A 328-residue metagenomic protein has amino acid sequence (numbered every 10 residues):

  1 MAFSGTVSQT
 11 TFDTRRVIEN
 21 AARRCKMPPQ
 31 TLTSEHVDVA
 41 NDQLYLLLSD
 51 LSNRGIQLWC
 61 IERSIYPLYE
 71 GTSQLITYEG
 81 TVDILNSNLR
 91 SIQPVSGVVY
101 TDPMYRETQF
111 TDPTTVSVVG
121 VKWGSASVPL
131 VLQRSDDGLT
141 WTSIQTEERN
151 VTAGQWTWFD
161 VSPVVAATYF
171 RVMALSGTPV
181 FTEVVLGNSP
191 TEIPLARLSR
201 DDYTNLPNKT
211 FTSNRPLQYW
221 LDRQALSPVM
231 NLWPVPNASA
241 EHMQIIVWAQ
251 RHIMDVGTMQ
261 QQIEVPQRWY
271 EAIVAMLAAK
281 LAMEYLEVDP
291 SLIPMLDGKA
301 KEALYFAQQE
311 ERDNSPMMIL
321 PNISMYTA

Functional and structural regions predicted by a protein language model:
M1-D102, Q109-T111, T115, G124 (+1 more regions): Glycine-enriched, solvent-exposed interface loops adjoining structured elements
G120-K122: Short edge beta-strand/loop segments characteristic of extracellular beta-sandwich folds
L130-L132: Short beta-strand elements bearing conserved aromatic residues within extracellular beta-rich modules
